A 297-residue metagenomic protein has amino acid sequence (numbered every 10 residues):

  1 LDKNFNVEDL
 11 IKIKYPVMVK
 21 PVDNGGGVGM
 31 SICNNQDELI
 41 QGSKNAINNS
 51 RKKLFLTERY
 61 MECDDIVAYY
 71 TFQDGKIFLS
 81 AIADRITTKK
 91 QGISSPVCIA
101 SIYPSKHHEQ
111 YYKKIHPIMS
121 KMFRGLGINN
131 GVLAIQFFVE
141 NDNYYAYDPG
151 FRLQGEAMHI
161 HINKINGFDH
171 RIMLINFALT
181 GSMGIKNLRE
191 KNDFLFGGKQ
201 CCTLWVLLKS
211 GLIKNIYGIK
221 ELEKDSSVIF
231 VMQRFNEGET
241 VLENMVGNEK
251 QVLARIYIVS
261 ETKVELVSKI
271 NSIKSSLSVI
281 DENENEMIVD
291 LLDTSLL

Functional and structural regions predicted by a protein language model:
L1-G29: A conserved helix-loop-beta module that forms one wall/lid of the active-site cleft in ATP-utilizing catalytic domains
V7-D9, N176-L297: Peripheral (often C-terminal) accessory segments that flank ATP-dependent C-N-forming ligase machineries
P16-V19, M30-C63, I93-I102, S120-G125 (+1 more regions): Conserved ATP-binding module of the ATP-grasp superfamily
V17, F78, Y145-D148: Protein kinase-like catalytic core scaffold
V28, I66-A68, L133-I135, D142 (+3 more regions): Change "...and in nucleic-acid phosphodiester-cleaving endonucleases..." to "...and in nucleic-acid processing enzymes
S31, R59, Y103, N163 (+1 more regions): Short, well-ordered beta-strand elements within core beta-sheets of diverse protein domains
E58, N129-N141, N187, I288-D293: A short glycine-rich, hydrophobically flanked beta-strand micro-motif that places a catalytic Asp/Glu for divalent metal
R59-I66, Y70-I128, V132, V139 (+2 more regions): ATP-dependent carboxylate/phosphate-activation module, predominantly the ATP-grasp catalytic core and closely related
